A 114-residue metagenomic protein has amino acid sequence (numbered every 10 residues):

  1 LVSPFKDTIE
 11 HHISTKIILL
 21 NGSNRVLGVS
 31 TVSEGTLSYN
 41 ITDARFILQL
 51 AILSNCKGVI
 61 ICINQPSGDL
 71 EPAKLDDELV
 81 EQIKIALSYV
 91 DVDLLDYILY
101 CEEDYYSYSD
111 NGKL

Functional and structural regions predicted by a protein language model:
L1-L27: Long amphipathic N-terminal alpha/beta scaffold segment
S3, N21-S23, S33, L37-L114: Active-site-proximal loop/helix of nucleotide/amide-processing enzymes and allied scaffolds
